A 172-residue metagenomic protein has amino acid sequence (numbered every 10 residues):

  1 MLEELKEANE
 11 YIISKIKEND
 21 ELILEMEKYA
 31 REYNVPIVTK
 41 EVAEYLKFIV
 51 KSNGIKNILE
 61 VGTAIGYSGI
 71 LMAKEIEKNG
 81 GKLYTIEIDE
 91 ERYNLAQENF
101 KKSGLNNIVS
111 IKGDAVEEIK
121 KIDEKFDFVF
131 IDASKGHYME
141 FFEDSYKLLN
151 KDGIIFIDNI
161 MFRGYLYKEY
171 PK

Functional and structural regions predicted by a protein language model:
M1-F130, K135-F156, I160-K172: A short alpha-helical cap/connector motif
